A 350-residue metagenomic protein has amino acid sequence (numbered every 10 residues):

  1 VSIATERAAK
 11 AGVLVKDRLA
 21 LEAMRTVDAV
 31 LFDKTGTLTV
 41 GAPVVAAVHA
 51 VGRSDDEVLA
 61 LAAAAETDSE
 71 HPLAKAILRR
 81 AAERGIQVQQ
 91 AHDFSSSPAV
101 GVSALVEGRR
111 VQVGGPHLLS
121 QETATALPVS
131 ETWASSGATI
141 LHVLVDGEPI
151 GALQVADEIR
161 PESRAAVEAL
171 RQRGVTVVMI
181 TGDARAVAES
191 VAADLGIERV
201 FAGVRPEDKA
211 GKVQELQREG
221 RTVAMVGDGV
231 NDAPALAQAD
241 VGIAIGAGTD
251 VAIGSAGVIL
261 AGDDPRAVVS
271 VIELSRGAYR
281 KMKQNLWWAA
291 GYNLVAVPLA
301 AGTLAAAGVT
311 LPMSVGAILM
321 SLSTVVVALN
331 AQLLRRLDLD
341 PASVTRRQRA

Functional and structural regions predicted by a protein language model:
V1-K34, L170, A192-A193, F201-A202 (+1 more regions): Hydrophobic alpha-helical transmembrane segments
V1-R7, G12, K34, L38-A47 (+6 more regions): Conserved cytosolic headpiece of P-type ATPases
V15, R25, G108, V129 (+2 more regions): Conserved ATP-binding TGD loop and adjacent catalytic N/P-domain core of P-type ATPases
A20-A23, I86, D93-S96, T132-S136: Short loop/turn motifs at secondary-structure junctions and domain boundaries
D28-E70, V100-V178, G257-V258, L329-L337: ATP-driven catalytic headpiece of P-type ATPases
A29, A47, G85, Q90-D93 (+2 more regions): Extracellular/lumenal ectodomain signal focusing on beta-strand-rich modules and carbohydrate-recognition contexts
A76-Q87: A short beta-strand->alpha-helix segment at the C-terminal rim of the class III nucleotidyl cyclase catalytic domain
A81, A91-G101: Short, solvent-exposed loop/turn elements at beta->coil junctions and helix N-caps that rim active or binding pockets
